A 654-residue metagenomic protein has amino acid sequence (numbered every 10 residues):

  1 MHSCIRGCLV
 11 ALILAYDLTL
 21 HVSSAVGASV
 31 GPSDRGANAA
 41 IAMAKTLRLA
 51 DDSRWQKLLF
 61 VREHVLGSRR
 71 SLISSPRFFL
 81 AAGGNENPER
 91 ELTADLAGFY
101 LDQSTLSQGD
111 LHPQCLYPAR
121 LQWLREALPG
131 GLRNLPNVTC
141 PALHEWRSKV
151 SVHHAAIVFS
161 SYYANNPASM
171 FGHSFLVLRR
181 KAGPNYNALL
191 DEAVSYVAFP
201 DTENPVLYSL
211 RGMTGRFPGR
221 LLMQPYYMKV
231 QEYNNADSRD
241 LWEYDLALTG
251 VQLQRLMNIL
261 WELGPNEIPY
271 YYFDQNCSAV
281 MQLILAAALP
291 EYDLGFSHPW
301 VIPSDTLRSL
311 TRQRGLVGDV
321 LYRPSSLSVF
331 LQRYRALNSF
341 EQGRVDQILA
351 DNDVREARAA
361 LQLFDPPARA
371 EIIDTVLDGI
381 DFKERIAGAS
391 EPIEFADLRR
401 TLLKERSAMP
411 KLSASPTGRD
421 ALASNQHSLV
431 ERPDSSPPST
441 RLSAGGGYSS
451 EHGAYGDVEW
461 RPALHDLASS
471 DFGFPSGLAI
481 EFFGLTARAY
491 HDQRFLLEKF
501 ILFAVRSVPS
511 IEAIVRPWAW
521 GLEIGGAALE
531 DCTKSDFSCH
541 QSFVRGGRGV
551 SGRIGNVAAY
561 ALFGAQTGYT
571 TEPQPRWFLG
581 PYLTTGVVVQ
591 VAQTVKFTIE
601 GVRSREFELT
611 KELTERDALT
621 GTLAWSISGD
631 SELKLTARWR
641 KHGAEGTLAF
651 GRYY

Functional and structural regions predicted by a protein language model:
V65-S151: Low-complexity, highly charged intrinsically disordered N-terminal segments that act as targeting/localization
S151-A236, W460, A489-L496, F500 (+2 more regions): Glycine-rich catalytic cores of cysteine/serine-nucleophile enzymes that process amide/ester linkages in cell-envelope
V177, D466-G473, S507-V515, S551-Y560 (+3 more regions): Repeated loop/turn-to-beta-strand initiation elements of outer-membrane beta-barrel proteins
Y322-S325, A336-G477: Outer-membrane beta-barrel initiation region
T440-A444, I480-F483, R516-I524, V557-F563 (+5 more regions): Transmembrane beta-strands of outer-membrane beta-barrel proteins
S449-E451, L467, F483-D492, S507-P509 (+7 more regions): Sequence/structural signature of outer-membrane beta-barrel proteins
H452-V458, R494-F500, D536-V544, P575-L583 (+3 more regions): Residues that define the transmembrane beta-barrel architecture of outer-membrane proteins
W460, L623-A624, H642-Y654: Outer-membrane beta-barrel "beta-signal"
